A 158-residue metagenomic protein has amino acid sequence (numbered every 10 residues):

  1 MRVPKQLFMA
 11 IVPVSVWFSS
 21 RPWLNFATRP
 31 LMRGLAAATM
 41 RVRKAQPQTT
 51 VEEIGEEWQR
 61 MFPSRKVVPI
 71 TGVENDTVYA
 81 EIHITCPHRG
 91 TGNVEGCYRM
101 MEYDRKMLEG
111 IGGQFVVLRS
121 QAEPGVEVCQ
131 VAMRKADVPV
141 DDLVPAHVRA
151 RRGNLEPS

Functional and structural regions predicted by a protein language model:
M1-Y79, H83-Y103, Q114-S158: N-terminal accessory segment detector
